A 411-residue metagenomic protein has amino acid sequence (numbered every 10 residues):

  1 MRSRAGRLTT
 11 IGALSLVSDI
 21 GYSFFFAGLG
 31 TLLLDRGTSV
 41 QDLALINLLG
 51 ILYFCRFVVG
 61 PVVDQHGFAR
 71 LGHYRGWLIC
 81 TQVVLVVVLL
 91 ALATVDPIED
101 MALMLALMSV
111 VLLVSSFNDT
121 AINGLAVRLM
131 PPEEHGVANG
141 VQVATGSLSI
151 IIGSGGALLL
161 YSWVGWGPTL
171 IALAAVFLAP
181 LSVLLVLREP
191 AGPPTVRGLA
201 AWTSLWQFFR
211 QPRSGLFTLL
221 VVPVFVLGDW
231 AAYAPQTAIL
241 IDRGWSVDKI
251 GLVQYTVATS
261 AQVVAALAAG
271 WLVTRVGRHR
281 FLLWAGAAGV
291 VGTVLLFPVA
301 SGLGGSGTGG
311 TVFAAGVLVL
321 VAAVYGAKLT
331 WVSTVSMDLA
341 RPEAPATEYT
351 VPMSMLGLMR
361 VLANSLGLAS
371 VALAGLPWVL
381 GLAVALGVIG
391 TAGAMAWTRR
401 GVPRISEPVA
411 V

Functional and structural regions predicted by a protein language model:
M1-R4, E189-T218: Juxtamembrane intracellular "pre-TM" segments in multi-pass secondary transporters
M1-Y53, L216-V221, F225-R243: Helix-loop boundary and gating motifs at the non-cytosolic
L29, S116-M130, G326-R341: Intracellular juxtamembrane helix-capping segments at the cytosolic ends of symmetry-related transmembrane helices
R56, G136-L158, M353-N364: Glycine-rich segments within core transmembrane alpha-helices of 12-TM secondary carriers
R56-G72, V264-R278, V371-A372: Helix-to-loop junctions at the C-terminal end of transmembrane segments in multipass secondary transporters
I79-I98, A288-G307: C-terminal ends and interior cores of transmembrane alpha-helices in multi-pass membrane transporters/permeases
C80, V86, P168-L185, W378-W397: Symmetry-related core transmembrane helices of the 12-TM Major Facilitator Superfamily/SLC fold
E343-L373: A late C-terminal transmembrane helix in Major Facilitator Superfamily
